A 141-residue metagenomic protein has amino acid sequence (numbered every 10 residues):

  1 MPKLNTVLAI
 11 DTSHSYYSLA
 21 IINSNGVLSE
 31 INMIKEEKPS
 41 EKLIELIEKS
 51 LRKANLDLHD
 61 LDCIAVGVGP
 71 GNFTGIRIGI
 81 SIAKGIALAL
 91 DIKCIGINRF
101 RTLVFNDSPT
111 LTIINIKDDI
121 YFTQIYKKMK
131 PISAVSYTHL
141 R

Functional and structural regions predicted by a protein language model:
P2-C63: N-terminal beta-alpha supersecondary unit
P2-K3, I95-T112: Conserved phosphate-binding catalytic cores of ATP/NTP-utilizing and phosphoryl-transfer enzymes
V7-A9, A65-G67, T110-I113: Short glycine-aspartate micro-motif
S15, G69-P70, D118-D119: Short glycine-rich anion-binding loops that position phosphate/pyrophosphate groups of nucleotides and phosphorylated
A20, N32, N106-S108, F122-I125: Short, well-ordered secondary-structure micro-motifs
C63-C94: DPxDG-like acidic metal-binding loop motif
T110-T112, I116-K127, P131-A134: Anionic-ligand binding region
T138-H139: Conserved small/polar residues in nucleotide/adenosyl-binding loops
